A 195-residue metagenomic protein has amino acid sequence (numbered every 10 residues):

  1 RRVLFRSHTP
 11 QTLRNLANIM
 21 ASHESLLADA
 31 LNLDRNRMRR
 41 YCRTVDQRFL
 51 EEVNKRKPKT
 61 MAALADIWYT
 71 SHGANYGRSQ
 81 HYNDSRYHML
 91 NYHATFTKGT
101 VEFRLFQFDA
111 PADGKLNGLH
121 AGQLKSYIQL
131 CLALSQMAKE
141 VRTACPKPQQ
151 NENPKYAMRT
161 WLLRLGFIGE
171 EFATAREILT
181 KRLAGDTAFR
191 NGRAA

Functional and structural regions predicted by a protein language model:
V3-L4: Short, small-residue-biased leader/transition segments that mark boundaries at the very start of proteins
H8-A195: C-terminal accessory/tail domains of diverse enzymes
